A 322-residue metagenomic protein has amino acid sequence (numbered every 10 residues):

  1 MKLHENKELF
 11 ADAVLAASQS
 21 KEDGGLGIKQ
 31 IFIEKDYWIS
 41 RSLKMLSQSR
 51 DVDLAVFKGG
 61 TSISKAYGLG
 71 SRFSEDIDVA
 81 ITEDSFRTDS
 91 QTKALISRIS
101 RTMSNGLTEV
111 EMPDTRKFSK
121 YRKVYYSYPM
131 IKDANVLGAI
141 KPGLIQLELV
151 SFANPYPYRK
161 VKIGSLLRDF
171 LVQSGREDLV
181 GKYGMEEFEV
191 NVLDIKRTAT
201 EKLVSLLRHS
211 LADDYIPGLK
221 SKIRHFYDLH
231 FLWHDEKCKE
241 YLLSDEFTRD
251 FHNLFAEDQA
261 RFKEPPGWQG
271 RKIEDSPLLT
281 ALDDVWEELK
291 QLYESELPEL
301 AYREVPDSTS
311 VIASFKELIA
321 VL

Functional and structural regions predicted by a protein language model:
M1-A55, Y67-S71, T82-L322: Structured mid-to-C-terminal alpha-helical surface segments
F57-T61: Glycine-rich beta-strand-to-loop/alpha-helix junction loops that act as flexible
